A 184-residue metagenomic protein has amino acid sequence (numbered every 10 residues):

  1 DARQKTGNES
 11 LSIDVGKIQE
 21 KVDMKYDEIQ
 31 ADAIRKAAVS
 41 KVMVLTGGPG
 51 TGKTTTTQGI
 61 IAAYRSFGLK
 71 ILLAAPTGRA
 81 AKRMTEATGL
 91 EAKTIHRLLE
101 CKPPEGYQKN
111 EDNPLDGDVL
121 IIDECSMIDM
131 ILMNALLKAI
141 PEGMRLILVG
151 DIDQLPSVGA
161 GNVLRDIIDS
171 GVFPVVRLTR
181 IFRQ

Functional and structural regions predicted by a protein language model:
D1-Q184: Conserved ATP-binding/catalytic motifs of P-loop helicase motor domains
